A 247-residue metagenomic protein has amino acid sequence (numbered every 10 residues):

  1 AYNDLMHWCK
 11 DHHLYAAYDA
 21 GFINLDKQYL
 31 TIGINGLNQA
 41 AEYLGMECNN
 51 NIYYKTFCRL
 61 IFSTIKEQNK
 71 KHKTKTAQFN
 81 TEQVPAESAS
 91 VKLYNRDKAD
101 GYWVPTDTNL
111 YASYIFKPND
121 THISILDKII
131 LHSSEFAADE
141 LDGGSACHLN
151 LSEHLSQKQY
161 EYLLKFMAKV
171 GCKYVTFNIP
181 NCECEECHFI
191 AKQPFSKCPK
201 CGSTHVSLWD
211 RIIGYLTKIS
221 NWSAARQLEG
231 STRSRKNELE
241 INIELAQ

Functional and structural regions predicted by a protein language model:
A1-Q247: Long, C-terminal-biased catalytic regions of enzyme "large/alpha" subunits
